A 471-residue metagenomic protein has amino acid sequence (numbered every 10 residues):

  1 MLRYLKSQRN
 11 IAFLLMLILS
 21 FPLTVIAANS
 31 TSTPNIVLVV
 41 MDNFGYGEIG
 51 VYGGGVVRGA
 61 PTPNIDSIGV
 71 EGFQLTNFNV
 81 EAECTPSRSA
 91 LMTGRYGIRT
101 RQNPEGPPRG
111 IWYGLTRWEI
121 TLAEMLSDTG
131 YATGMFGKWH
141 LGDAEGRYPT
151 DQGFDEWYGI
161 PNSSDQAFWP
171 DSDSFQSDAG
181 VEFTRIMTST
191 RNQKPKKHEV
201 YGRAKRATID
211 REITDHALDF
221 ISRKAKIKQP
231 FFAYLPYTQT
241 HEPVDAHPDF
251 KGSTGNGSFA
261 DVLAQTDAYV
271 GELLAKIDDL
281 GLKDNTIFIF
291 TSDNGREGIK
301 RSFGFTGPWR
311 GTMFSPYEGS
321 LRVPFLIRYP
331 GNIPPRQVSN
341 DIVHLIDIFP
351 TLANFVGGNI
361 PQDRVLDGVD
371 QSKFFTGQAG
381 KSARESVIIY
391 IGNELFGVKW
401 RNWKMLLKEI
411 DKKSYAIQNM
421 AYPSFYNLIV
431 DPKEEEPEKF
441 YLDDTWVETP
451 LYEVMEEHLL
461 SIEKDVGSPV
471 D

Functional and structural regions predicted by a protein language model:
L2-L14: Bacterial N-terminal signal peptides that target proteins for export
A12-T24: Bacterial N-terminal signal peptides
I26-P423, L428, P432-D471: Formylglycine-dependent sulfatase
